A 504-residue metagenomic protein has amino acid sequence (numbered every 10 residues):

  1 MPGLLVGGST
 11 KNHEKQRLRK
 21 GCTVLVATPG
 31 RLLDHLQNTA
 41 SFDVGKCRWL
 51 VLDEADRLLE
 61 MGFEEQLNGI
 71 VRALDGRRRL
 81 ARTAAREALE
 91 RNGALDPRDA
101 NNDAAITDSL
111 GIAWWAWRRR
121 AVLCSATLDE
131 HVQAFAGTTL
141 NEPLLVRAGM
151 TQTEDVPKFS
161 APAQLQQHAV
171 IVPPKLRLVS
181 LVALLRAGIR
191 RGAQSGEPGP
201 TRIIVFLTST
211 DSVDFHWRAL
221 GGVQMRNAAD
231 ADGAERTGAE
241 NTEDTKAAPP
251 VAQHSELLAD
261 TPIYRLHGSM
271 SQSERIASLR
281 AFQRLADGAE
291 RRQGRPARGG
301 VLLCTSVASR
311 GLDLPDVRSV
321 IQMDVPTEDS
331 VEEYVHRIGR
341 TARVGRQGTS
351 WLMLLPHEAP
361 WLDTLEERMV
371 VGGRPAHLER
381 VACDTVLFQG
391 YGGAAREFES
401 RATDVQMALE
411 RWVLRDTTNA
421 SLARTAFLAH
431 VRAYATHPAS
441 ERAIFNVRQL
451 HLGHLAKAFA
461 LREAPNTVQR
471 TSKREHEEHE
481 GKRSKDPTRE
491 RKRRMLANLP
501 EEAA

Functional and structural regions predicted by a protein language model:
M1, G21-V24, G30, K46-W49 (+5 more regions): Loop/turn-to-beta-strand initiation segments
M1-H35, K46-C47, P262-L266: Conserved nucleic-acid-binding Ia/Ib motif block in the N-terminal RecA-like helicase ATPase lobe
E14-R17, D214-R218, N227-S306: Conserved helicase ATPase core of P-loop NTP-dependent helicases/translocases
F42-L52, D56-E154, L365: Post-DEXD/H (motif II) to motif III coupling segment of the RecA-like Helicase ATP-binding lobe
A161-A228, R284, R411, A426: Conserved interdomain hinge at the start of the Helicase C-terminal
R218, A231-V251, Y264, V386-A504: Non-catalytic terminal extensions of ATP-dependent helicases
A259-T261, R265-I276, A286, R295-P360: Conserved RecA-like helicase motor core of SF1/SF2 enzymes
I338-Q389: Conserved segment of the helicase C-terminal RecA-like domain
